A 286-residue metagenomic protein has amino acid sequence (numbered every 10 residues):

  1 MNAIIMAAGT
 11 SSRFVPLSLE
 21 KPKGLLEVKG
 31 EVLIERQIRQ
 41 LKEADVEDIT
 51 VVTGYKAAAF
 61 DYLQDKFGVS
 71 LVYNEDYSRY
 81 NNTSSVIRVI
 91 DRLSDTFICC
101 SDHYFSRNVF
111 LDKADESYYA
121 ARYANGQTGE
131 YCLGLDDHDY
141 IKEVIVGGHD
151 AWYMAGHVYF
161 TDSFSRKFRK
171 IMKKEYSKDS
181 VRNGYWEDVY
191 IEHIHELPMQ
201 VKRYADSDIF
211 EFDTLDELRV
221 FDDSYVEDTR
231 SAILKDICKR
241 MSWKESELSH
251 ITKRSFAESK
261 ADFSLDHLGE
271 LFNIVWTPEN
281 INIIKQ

Functional and structural regions predicted by a protein language model:
M1-L19, G68, P198: N-terminal nucleotide-binding beta1-loop-alpha1 segment
E20-E35: Short catalytic helix/loop segments, enriched in acidic residues and glycine and frequently bearing histidine
E31-D48: A short, N-terminal amphipathic alpha-helix
Y55-A58: A conserved acidic beta->alpha catalytic loop
D61-Y131, D137: Conserved beta-loop-beta/alpha segment of the NTase-like Rossmann-fold superfamily that binds/positions NTPs
S106-V181, T252-Q286: Conserved core of the sugar-phosphate nucleotidyltransferase
Y140-F210, D216-K235: Catalytic-core segments of class I nucleotidyltransferases/pyrophosphorylases that form NMP-activated intermediates
V226-S249, K253, S259: Short Lys/Arg-enriched alpha/beta "domain-start" segment
